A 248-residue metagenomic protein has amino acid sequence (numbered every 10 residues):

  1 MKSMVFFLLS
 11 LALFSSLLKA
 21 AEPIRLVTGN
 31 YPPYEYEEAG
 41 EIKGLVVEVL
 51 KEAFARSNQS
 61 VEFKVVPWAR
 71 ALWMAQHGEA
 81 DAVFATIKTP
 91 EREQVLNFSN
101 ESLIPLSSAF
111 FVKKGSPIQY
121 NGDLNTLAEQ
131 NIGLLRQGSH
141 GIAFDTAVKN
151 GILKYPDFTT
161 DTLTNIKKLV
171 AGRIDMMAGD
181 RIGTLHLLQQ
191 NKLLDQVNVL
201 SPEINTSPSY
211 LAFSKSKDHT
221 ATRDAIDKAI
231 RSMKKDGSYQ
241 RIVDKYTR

Functional and structural regions predicted by a protein language model:
L13-L17: N-terminal signal peptide c-region/cleavage motif recognized by signal peptidases
A21-Q94, T159, D236: Extracytoplasmic small-molecule ligand-binding "clamshell" domains of the periplasmic binding protein/Venus flytrap
I24-Y36, D123-H140: Short loop->beta-strand "edge-of-pocket" segments that line small-molecule binding or catalytic clefts across diverse
T28-N30, P105-S108, Q189-D227, R248: Periplasmic-binding protein-like
V47-R56, S116-I118, N125, Q130-N131 (+2 more regions): Extended ligand-binding regions for polar small-molecule ligands
L50-N58, T126-A128, Q137-T159, L188-L194 (+1 more regions): Ligand-binding cleft/hinge of the Venus flytrap
K51, K64-T126, S139-H140, S201-I204: Acidic, polar ligand-binding/catalytic clefts
W73, A85-V95, D145-T146, D175-Q196 (+1 more regions): A ligand-binding cleft/hinge motif common to bilobed small-molecule-binding domains
